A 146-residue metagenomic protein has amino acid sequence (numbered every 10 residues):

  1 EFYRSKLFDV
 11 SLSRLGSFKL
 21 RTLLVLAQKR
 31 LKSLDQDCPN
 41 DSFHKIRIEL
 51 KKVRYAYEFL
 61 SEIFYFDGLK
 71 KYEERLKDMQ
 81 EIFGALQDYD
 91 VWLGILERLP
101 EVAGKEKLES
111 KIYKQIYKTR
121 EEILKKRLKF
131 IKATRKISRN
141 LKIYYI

Functional and structural regions predicted by a protein language model:
E1-I146: Cationic, histidine-enriched alpha-helical/coil surfaces that engage anionic ligands
